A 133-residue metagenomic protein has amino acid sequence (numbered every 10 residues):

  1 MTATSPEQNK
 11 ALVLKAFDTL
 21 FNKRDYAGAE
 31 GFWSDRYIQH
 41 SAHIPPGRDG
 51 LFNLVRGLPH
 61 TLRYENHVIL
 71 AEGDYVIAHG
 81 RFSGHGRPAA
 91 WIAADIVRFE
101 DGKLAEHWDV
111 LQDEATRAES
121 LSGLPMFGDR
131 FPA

Functional and structural regions predicted by a protein language model:
M1-A133: C-terminal and inter-domain tail/linker signature
